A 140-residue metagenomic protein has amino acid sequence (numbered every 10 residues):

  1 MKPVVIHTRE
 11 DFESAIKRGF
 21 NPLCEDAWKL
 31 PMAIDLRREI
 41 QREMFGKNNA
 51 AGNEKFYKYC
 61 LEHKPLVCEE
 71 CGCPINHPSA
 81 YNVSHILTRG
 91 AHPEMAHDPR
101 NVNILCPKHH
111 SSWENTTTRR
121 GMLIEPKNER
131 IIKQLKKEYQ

Functional and structural regions predicted by a protein language model:
K2-D11, I131-Y139: Short linear clamp-binding motif
K2-E10, P22-E70, E94-A96: Short, charged surface segments at domain edges that flank catalytic/cofactor-binding sites
E13-K17, W28-P31, K136: Residue-level detector of alpha-helical secondary structure
A15, Y59, H63, Q134-E138: Residues that form generic nucleotide/phosphate-binding pockets
C68-G72, C106-H109: Short cysteine-rich clusters marking metal-coordination/redox-active sites
G72-V102: Histidine-centered nuclease catalytic patch
G90-I104, K108-Q140: Polybasic, low-complexity binding patches
